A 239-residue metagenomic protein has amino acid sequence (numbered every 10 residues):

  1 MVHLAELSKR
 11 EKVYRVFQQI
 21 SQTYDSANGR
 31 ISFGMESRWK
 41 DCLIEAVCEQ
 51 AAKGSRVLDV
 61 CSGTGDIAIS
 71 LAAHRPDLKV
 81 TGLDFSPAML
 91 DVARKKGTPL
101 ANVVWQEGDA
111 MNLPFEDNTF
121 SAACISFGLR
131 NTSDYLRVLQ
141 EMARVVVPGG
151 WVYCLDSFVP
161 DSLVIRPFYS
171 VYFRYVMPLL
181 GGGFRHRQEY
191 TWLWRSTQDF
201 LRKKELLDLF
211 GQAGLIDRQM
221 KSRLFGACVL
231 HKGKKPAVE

Functional and structural regions predicted by a protein language model:
M1-D25: N-terminal, positively charged/glycine-rich alpha-helical extensions of SAM-dependent methyltransferases
G34-K53: Conserved alpha-helix/loop element of class I SAM-dependent methyltransferases that forms part of the SAM/SAH-binding
R56-N112: Class I SAM-dependent methyltransferase SAM/SAH-binding core
M111-A122: A short acidic, Gly/Pro-enriched loop at the edge of an enzyme's catalytic core that lines a small-molecule cofactor
S121-D134: A short SAM/SAH-binding and catalytic strip from SAM-dependent methyltransferases
L136-P148: A short glycine-rich, Lys/Arg-flanked "PGG" loop and its adjoining helix->strand segment in the class I
L155-L209, Q219: C-terminal alpha-helical "lid/dimerization" subdomain adjacent to the S-adenosyl-L-methionine
I216-E239: Core SAM-dependent methyltransferase catalytic element
